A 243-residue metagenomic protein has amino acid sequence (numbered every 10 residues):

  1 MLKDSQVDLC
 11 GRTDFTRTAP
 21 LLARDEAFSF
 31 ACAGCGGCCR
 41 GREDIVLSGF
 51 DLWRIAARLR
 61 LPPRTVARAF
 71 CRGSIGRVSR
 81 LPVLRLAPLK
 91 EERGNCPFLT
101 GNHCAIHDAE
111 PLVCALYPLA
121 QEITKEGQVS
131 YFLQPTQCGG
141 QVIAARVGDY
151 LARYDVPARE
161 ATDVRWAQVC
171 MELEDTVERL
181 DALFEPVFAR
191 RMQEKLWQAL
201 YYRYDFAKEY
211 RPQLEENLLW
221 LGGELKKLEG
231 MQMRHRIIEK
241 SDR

Functional and structural regions predicted by a protein language model:
M1-R243: Short loop/turn segments that flank or connect secondary-structure elements
